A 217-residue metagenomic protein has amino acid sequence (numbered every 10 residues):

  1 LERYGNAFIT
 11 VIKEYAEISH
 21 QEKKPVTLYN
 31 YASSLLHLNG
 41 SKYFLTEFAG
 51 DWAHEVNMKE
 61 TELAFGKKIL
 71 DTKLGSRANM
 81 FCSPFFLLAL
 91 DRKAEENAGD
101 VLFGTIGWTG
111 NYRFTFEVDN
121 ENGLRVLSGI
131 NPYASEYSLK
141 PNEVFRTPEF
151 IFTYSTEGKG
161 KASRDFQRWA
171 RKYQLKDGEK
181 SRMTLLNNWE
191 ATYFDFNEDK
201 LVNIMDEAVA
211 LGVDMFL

Functional and structural regions predicted by a protein language model:
L1-E117, Y133-S135: Polysaccharide-binding surfaces and accessory modules of carbohydrate-active proteins
K13-A16, V213-L217: Short acidic catalytic loops
Y31-S33, T109, F152, L186-A191: Active-site beta-loop-alpha junctions enriched in small/polar residues
A98, N120, G178-K180: A short, polar/charged loop/turn motif at coil->beta-strand junctions and beta-hairpin connectors
W108, Y112, F152-A170, K176: Acidic/glycine-rich phosphate/pyrophosphate-binding loops and surrounding catalytic core that coordinate Mg2+
N120-K140: Short acidic, Pro/Gly- and aromatic-enriched capping/linker segments at domain boundaries
Y137-T156: Short Pro-Gly-centered flexible turn/kink motifs
D165-M215: An acidic-aromatic substrate-binding cleft motif
